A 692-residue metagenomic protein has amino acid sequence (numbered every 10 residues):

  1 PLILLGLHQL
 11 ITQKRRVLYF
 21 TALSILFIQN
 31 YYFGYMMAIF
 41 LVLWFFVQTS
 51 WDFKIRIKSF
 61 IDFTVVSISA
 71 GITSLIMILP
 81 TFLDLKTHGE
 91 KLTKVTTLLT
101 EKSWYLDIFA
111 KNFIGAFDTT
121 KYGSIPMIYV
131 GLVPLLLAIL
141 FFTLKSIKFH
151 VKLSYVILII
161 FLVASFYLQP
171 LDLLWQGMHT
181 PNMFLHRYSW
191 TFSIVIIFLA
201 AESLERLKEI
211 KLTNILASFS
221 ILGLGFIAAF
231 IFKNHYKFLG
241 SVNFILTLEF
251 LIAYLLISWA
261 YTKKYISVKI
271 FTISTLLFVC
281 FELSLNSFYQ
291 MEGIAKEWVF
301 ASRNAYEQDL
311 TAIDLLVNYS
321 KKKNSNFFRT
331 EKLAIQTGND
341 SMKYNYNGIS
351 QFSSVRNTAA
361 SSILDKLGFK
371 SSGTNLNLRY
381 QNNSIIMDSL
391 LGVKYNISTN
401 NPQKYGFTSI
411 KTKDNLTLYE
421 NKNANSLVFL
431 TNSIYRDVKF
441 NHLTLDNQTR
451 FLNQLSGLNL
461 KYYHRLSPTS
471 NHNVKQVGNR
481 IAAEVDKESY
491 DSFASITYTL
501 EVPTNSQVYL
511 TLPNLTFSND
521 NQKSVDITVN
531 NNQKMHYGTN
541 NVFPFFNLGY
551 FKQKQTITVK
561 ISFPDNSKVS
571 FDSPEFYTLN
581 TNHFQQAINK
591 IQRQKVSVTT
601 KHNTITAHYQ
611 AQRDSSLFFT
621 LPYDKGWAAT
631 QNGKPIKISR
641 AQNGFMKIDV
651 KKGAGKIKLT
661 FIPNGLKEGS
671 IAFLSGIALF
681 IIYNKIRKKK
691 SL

Functional and structural regions predicted by a protein language model:
I3-L18, L204-K208: Membrane-interface transmembrane helices that cradle and orient dolichyl/undecaprenyl
G6, V17-Y31, V66-S69: Membrane-interface alpha helices of multi-pass inner-membrane proteins
F33, I157, H179-Q308, A654-L692: Contiguous transmembrane helix-bundle modules in multi-pass membrane proteins
M37-S69, Y254-L255: Perimembrane helix-loop-helix junctions
S59-F63, A70-K145, F149, S154 (+6 more regions): Periplasmic/ER-lumenal interhelical loops and adjacent helix-loop junctions in multi-pass membrane proteins
F278-R303, Y319-M387, N425, L430-N441 (+4 more regions): Extracytoplasmic/lumenal acceptor-recognition loop(s) of multi-pass membrane glycoenzymes
N347-R480, K487-S489, T499, Q507 (+1 more regions): A cross-kingdom signal targeting lumenal/periplasmic-facing segments of multi-pass membrane and secretory-pathway
S470-L692: Active-site-proximal, structured, solvent-exposed surfaces of multi-pass membrane proteins that position macromolecular
